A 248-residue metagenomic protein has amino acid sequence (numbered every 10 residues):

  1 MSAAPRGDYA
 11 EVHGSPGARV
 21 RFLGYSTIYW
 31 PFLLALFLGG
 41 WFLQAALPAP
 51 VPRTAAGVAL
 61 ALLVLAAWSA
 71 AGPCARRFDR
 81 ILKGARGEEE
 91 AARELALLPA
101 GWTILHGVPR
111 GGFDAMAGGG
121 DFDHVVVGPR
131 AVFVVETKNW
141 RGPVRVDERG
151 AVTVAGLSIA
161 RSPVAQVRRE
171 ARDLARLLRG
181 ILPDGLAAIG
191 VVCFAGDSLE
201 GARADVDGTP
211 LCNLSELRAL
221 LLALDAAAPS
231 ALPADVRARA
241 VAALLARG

Functional and structural regions predicted by a protein language model:
M1-G120, V127-P129, S158-G248: Surface-exposed interaction regions that form or flank ligand-binding interfaces
R76, R149-G156: Short glycine/proline- and charge-enriched loop/turn segments that cap or connect secondary-structure elements
V127-G150: Active-site beta-strand-loop-beta-strand hairpin of nuclease catalytic cores that positions key catalytic residues
